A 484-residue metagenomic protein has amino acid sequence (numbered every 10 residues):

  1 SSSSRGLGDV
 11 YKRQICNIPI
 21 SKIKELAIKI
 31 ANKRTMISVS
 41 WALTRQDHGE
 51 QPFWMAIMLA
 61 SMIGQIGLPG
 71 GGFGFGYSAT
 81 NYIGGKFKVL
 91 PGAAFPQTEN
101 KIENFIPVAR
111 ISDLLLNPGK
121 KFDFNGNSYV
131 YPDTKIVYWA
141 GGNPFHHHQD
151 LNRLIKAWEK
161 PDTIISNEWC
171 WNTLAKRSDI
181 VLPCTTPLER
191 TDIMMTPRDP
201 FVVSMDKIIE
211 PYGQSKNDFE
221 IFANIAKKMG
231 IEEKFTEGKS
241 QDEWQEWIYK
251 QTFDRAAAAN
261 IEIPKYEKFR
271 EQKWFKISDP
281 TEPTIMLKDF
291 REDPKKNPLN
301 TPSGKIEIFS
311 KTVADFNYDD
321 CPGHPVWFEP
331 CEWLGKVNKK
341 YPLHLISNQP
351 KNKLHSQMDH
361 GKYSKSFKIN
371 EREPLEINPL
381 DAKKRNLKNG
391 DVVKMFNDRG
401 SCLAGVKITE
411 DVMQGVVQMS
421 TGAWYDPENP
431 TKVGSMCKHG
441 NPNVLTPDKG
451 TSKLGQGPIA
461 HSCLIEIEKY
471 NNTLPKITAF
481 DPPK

Functional and structural regions predicted by a protein language model:
S1-Y11: Single conserved hydrophobic/aromatic residue that forms the stacking wall/gate of nucleotide- or nucleobase-binding
D9, S38-L43, F201-E210: Flexible glycine/proline-enriched surface loops and loop-helix/loop-strand junctions
I15-I18, S40-H48, A79-T80, G142-P144: Conserved short loop/turn motifs at secondary-structure junctions
K24-M36, D123-T134: Glycine-rich phosphate/diphosphate-binding loops that line cofactor/substrate pockets in enzymes
S61-K176, T186-I193, R270-Q272, I277-R385: Extended redox/cofactor-interaction regions of prokaryotic respiratory oxidoreductases
D179: Catalytic, metal-anchored helix/loop core of enzyme active sites in primary metabolism
L188-P211, F222, A226-K228: Glycine/threonine-rich phosphate-binding loop and adjacent beta-strand/alpha-helix elements that clamp
D218-Q272, K340, S356, G361-E376 (+1 more regions): Long, contiguous, secondary-structure-rich segments that constitute the structural scaffold of globular domains
